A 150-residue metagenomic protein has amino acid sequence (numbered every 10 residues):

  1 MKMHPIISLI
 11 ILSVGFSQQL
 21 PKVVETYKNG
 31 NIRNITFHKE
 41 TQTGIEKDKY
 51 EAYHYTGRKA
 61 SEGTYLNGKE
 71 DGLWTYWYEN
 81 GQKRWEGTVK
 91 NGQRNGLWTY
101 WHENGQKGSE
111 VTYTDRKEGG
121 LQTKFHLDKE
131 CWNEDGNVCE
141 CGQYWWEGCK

Functional and structural regions predicted by a protein language model:
M1-K2, Q18: Absolute protein N-terminus
K2-L9: Sec-dependent signal peptide recognition, specifically the positively charged N-region followed immediately by
L9-S17: Hydrophobic h-region of N-terminal signal peptides that target proteins for export in Gram-negative bacteria
F16-Y78, Q82-K90, R94-H102, Q106-K150: Periodic aromatic/glycine/histidine/acidic cluster detector with a strong bias toward beta-strand repeat architectures
